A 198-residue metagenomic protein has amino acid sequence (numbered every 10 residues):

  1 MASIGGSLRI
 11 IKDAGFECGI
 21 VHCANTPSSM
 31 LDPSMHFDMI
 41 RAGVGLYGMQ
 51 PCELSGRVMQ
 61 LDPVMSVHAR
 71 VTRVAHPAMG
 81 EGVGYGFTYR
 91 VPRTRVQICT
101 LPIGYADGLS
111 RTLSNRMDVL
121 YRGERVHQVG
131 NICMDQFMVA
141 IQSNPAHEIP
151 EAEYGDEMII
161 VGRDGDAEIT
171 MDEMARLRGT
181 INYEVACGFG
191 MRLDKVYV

Functional and structural regions predicted by a protein language model:
M1-R70, V74-A78, P145: Active-site loop/helix belt of alpha/beta enzymes
H76-V198: C-terminal accessory subdomain/extension
